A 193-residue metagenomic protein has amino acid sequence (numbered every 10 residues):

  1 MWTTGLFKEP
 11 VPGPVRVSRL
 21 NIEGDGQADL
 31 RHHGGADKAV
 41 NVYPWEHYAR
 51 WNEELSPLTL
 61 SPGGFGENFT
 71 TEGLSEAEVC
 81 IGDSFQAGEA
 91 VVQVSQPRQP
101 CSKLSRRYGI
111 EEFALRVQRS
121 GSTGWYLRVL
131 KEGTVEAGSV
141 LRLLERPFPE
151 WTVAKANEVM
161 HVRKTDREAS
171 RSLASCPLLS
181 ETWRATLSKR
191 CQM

Functional and structural regions predicted by a protein language model:
M1-S105, E112, E145-M193: Electropositive, beta-rich accessory/interaction domains or terminal extensions that provide binding surfaces
G13, T123-W125, A137-S139: A short pocket-lining beta-strand/turn micro-motif at the edge of beta-sheets
G82, E132, A137-G138: Loop/turn positions that initiate beta-strands
E111-K131: A mid-sequence, solvent-exposed acidic-amphipathic segment
L141-L143: Hydrophobic beta-sheet segments that form the core/acyl-binding groove of ACP/CoA-dependent acyl-chain-processing
